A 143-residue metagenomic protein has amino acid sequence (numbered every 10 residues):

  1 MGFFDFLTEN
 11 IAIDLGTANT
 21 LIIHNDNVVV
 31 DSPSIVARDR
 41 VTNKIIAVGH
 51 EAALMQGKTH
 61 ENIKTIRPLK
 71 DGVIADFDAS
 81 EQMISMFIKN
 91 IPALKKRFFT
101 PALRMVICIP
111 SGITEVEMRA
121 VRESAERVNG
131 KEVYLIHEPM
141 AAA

Functional and structural regions predicted by a protein language model:
M1-A143: Nucleotide/phosphate-binding catalytic cleft detector across ATP-hydrolyzing and phosphate-transferring enzymes
